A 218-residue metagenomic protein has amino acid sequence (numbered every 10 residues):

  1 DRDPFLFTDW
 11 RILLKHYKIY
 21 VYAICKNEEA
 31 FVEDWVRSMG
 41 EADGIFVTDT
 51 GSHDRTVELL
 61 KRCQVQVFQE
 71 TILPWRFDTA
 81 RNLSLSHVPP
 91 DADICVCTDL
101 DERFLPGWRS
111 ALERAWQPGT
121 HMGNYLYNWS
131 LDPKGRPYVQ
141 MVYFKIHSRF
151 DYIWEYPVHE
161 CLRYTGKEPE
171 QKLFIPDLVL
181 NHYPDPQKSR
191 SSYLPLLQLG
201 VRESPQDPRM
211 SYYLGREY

Functional and structural regions predicted by a protein language model:
D3-D9, D78-L85, R103-Y218: Catalytic-site signature of metal-activated, phosphate-bearing donor transferases, centered on the GT-A/GT-A-like
K18-Y20: Cell-envelope/extracellular polymer assembly enzymes that use nucleotide-activated donors
A23-E41: Short, well-formed alpha-helical segments that are part of the catalytic scaffolds of diverse glycosyltransferases
A30-E33, D54-R62, G107: Acidic helix N-cap motif at the loop->helix transition within catalytic regions of sugar-transfer enzymes
S38, T48-K61, I72-L73, D99-E102: A conserved acidic beta->alpha catalytic loop
E41, C63-Q64: Short, structured coil segments at secondary-structure junctions
N82-I94: Active-site nucleotide-sugar/metal-binding loop of Leloir-type enzymes
